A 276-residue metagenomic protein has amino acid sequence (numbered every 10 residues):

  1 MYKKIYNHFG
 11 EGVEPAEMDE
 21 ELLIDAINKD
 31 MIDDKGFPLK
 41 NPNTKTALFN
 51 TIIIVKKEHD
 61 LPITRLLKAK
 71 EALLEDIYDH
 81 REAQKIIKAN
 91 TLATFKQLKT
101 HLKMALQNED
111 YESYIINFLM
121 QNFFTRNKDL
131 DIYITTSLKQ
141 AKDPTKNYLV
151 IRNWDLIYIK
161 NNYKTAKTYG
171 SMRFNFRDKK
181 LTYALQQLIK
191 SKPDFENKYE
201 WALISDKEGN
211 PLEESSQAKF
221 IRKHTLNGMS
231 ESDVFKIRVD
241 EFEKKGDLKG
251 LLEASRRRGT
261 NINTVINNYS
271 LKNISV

Functional and structural regions predicted by a protein language model:
M1-A69, R177, Q217, S232-V239: Non-catalytic DNA-binding core/recognition domains of DNA-processing enzymes
I63-K103: Flexible interdomain linker/hinge and immediately adjacent N-terminus of the catalytic tyrosine-recombinase domain
A93-N127: Basic, Lys/Arg- and aromatic-enriched nucleic-acid-binding interface segment
I116, K128-Y133, A254: Alpha-helix N-cap/helix-start motif at helix boundaries, enriched for small hydrophobics
I116-F118, D233-K245: Short, amphipathic alpha-helical "recognition" segments used to contact nucleic acids or chromatin
I132-F176: Conserved tyrosine-mediated DNA breakage-rejoining catalytic core shared by Y-recombinases
S171-V234, E243: Active-site/catalytic core of tyrosine-dependent DNA strand-transfer enzymes
N227-G228, G246-S270: Short, polar N-cap/turn motifs at the start of nucleic acid-interacting alpha helices
